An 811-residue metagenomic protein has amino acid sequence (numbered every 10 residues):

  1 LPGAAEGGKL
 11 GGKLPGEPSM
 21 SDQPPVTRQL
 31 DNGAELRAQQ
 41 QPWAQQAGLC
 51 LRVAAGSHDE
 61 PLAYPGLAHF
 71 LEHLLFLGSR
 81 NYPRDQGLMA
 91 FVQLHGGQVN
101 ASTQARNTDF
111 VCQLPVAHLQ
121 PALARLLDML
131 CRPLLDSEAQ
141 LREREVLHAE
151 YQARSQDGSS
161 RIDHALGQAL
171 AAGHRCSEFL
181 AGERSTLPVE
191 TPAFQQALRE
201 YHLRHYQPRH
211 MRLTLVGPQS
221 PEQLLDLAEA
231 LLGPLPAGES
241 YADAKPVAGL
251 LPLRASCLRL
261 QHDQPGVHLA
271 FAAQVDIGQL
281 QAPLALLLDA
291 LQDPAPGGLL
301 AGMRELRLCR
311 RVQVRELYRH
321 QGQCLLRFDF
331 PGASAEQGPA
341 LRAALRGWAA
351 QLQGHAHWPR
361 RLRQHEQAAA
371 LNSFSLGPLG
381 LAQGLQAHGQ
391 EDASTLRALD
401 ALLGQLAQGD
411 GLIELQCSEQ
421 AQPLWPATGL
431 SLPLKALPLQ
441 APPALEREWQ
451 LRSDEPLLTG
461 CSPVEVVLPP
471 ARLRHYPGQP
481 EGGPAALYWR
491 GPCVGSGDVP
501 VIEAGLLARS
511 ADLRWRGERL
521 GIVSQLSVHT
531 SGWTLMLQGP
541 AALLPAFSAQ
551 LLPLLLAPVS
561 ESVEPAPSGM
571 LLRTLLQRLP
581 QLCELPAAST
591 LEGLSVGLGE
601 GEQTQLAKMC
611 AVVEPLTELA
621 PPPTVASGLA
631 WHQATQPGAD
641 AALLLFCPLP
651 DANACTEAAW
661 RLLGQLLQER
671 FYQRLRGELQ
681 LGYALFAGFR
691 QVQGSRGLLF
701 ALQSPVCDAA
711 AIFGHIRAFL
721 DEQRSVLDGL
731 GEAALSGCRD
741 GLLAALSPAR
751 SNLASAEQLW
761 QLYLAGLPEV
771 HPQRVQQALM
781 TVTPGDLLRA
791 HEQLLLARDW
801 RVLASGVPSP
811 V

Functional and structural regions predicted by a protein language model:
M20-Q46, Q450-E481: N- or domain-start disorder-to-order transition segments that initiate the globular core
G33, L51, H69, F110 (+16 more regions): Buried hydrophobic packing residues in well-ordered domains
Q40-F91, E150, Q279-L291, P480-Q525 (+3 more regions): Active/ligand-binding-proximal structured segments within catalytic/core domains that scaffold catalytic residues
V53, R80, R84-A197, Y201 (+12 more regions): Acidic/histidine-enriched segments that form metal/cofactor-coordinating and catalytic pocket/exosite environments
E138, R142, T191-P192, L215 (+10 more regions): Non-catalytic accessory/assembly modules
L180, Q207, R212-H268, V275 (+3 more regions): An aromatic/glycine/proline-enriched structural segment found at the starts of mature extracellular/organellar domains
H268-A270, Q292-G332, A511-S527, G664-P705: A structural supersecondary motif
H365-P477, L585-L616, L743-V811: C-terminal regions of mature proteins
